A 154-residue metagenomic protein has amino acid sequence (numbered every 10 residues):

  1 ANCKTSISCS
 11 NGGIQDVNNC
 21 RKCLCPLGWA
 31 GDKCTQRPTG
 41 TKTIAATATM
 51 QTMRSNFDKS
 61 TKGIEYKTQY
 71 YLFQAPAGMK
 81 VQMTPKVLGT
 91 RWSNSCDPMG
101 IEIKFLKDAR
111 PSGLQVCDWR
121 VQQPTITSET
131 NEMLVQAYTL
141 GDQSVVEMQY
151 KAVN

Functional and structural regions predicted by a protein language model:
A1-N154: Domain-level representation of secreted and single-pass membrane ectodomains enriched in extracellular protease systems
